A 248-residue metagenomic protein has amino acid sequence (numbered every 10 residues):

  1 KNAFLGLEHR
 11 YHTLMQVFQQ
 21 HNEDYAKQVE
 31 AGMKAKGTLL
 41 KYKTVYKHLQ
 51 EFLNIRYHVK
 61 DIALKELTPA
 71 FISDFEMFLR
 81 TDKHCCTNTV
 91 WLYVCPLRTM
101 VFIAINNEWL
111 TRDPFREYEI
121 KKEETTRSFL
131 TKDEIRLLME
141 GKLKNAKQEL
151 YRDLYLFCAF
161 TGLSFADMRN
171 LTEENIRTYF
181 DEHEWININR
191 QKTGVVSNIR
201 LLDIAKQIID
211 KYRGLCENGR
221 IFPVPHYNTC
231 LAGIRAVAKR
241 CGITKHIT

Functional and structural regions predicted by a protein language model:
K1: Short, surface-exposed polybasic/aromatic micro-patch for ligand or macromolecular engagement
G6-V45: Short, aromatic/basic-rich helix-turn unit that serves as a nucleic-acid recognition element
L14, T38, Y42-V45, T68 (+6 more regions): Hydrophobic (often cysteine-bearing) scaffold residues that line and stabilize catalytic clefts of nucleotide/cofactor
G37, T44-I55, I62, A70-S73 (+3 more regions): N-terminal DNA-binding recognition helix of tyrosine site-specific recombinases/integrases
T87, W91-C95, L110, P114-F165 (+3 more regions): Basic, Lys/Arg- and aromatic-enriched nucleic-acid-binding interface segment
E119, T125-S128, E134, N170-D210: Conserved tyrosine-mediated DNA breakage-rejoining catalytic core shared by Y-recombinases
S128, R136, A159-G162, A166-N170 (+4 more regions): Feature representing long, continuous alpha-helical segments
K144-N145, R213-V224, L231-T248: Short, basic (Lys/Arg/His-rich) helix/loop patches that form interaction surfaces in the mid-to-C-terminal regions
